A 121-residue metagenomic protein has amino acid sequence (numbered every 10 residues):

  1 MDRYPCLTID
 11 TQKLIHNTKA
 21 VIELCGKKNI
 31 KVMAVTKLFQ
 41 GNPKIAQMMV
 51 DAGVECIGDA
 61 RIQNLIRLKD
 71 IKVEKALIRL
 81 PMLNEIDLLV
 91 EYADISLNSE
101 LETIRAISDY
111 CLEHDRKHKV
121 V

Functional and structural regions predicted by a protein language model:
M1-I9: Generic N-terminal amphipathic, Lys/Arg-enriched alpha-helix
P5-C6, C25, L88: Generic hydrophobic alpha-helical membrane-segment signal
K19-N29: CE4/NodB-like, metal-dependent polysaccharide N-deacetylase domain that modifies extracellular/periplasmic N-acetylated
K31-V121: Active-site-proximal beta-alpha core segment in soluble small-molecule metabolic enzymes
